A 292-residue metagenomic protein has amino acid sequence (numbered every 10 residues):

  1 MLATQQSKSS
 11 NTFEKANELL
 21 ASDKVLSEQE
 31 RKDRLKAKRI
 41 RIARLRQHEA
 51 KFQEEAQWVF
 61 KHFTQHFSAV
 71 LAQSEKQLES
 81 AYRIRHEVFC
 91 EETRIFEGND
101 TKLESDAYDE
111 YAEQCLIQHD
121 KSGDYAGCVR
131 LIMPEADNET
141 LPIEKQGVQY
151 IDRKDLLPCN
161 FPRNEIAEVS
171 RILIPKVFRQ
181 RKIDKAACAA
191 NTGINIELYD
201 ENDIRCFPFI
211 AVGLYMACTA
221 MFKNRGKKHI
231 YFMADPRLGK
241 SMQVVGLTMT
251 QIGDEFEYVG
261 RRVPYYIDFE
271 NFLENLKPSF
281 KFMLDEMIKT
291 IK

Functional and structural regions predicted by a protein language model:
M1-S27: Intrinsically disordered, low-structural-confidence terminal and linker regions
S27-E75: Conserved N-terminal entry element of GNAT/NAT acetyltransferase domains
E55-L103, E110, Q114-Q118: Short amphipathic alpha-helix that is part of the acyltransferase structural core
Q77, E91, H119-S122, A220-H229: Secondary-structure boundary elements
E97-L103, D109-Q114, P142-L157: Short acidic (Asp/Glu) patches
L116, G123-M133: Conserved beta-strand in the GNAT
A136-M249, G253-Y266: Acyl-donor binding region in acyl/amide transferases
L247-K292: Charge-rich, low-complexity intrinsically disordered segments
